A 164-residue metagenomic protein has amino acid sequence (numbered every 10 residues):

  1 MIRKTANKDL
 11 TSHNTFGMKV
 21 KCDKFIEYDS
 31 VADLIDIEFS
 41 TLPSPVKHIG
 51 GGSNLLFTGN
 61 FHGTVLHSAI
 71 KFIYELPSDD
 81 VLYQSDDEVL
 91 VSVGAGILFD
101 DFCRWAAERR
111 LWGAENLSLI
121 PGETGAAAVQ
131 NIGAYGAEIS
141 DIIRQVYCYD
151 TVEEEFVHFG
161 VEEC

Functional and structural regions predicted by a protein language model:
I2-E138, I142, V146, D150-V152 (+1 more regions): Anion-binding (especially nucleotide phosphate/pyrophosphate-binding) glycine-rich loop and adjoining beta-alpha core
V157-C164: A short, charged helix-loop
